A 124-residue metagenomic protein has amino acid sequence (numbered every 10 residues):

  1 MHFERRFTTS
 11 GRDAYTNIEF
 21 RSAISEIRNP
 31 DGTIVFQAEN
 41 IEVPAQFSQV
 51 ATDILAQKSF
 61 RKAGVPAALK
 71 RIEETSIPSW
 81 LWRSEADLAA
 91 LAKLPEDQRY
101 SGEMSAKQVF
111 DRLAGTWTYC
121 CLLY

Functional and structural regions predicted by a protein language model:
M1-L123: Extended catalytic cores of very large enzyme megasubunits
